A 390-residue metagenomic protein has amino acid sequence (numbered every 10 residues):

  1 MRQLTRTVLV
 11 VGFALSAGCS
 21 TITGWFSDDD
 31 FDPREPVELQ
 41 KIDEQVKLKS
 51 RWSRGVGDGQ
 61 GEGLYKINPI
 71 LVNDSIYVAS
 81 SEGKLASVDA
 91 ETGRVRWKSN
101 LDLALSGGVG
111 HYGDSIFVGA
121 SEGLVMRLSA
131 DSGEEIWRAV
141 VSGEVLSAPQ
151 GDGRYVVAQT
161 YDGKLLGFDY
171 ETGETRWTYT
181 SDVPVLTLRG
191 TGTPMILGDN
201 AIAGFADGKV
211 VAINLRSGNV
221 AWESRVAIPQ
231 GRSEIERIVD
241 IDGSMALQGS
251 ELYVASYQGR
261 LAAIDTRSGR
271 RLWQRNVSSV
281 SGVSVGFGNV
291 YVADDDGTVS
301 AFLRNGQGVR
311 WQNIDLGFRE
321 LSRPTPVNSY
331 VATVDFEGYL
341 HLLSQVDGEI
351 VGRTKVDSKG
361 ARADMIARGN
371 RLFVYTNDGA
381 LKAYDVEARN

Functional and structural regions predicted by a protein language model:
M1-C19: Sec-dependent bacterial lipoprotein signal peptides
S16-V37: Bacterial Sec signal peptide processing site at the extreme N-terminus
T23, D30, Q45-I70, W97-Y112 (+7 more regions): Extracytoplasmic beta-rich repeat domains
S80, A120-S121, T160, F205-A206 (+4 more regions): Structural signature of WD-repeat beta-propellers
A86, M126, L166, V211 (+4 more regions): WD40 beta-propeller blade core
D89-T92, S129-S132, D169-G173, L215-G218 (+4 more regions): Short loop/turn segments that connect beta-strands within beta-propeller blades
N289-A301, G308-L342: Loop/turn-rich, solvent-exposed surfaces of beta-rich toroidal or solenoidal domains
